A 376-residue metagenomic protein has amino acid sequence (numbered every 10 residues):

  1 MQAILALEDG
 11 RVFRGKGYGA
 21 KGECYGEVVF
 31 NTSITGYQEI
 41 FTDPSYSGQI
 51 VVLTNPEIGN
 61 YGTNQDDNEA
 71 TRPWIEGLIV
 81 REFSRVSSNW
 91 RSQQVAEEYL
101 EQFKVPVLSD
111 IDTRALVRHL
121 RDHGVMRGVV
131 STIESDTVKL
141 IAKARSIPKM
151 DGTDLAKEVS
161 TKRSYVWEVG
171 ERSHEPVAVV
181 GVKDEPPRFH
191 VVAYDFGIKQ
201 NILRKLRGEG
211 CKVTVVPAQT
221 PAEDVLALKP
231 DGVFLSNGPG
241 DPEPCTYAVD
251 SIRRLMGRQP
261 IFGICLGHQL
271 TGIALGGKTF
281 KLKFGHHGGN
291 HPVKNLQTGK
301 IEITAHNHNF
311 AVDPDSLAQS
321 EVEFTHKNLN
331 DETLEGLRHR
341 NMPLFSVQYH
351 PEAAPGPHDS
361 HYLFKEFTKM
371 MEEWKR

Functional and structural regions predicted by a protein language model:
M1-L228, P242, A354-G356, E366-R376: RNA-binding accessory domains that recognize and position tRNA/RNA substrates
I34, N307-V312, Y349-G356: Glycine-rich phosphate/pyrophosphate-binding beta-alpha loops
P106, H190, P260-F262, K278 (+1 more regions): Proline-centered loop/turn at the N-terminus of a beta-strand
H190-Y194, T304-A305, F345-Y349: Active-site-proximal beta-strand elements of phosphoester/diester hydrolases
D231-G232, S236-I303, A311-P314, G356-E366 (+1 more regions): Cysteine-nucleophile active-site neighborhood
G299-M342: Catalytic beta-strand/loop cores that center a nucleophilic Ser/Cys/Thr and support acyl-enzyme chemistry
